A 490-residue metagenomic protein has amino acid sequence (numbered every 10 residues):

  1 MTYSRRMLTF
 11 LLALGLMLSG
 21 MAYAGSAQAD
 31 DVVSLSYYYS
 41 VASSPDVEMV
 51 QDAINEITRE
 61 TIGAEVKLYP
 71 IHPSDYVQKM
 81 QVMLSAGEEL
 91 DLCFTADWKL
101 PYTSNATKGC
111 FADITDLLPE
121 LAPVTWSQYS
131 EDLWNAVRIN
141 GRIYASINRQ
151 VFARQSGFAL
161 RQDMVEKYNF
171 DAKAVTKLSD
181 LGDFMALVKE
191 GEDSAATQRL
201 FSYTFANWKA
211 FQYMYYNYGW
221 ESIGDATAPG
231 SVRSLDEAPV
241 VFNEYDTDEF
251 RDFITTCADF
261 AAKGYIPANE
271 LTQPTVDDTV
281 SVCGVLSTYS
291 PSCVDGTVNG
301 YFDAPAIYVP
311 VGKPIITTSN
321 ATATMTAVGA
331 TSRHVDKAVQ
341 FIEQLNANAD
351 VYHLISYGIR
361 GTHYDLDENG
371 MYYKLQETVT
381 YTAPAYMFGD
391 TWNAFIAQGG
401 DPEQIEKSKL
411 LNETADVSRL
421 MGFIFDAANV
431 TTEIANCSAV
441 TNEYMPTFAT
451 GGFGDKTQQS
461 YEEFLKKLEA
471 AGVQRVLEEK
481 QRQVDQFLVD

Functional and structural regions predicted by a protein language model:
M1-L11: Bacterial N-terminal signal peptides that target proteins for export
T2-S4, G20, A24-D490: Extracytoplasmic/secretory soluble proteins
F10-G20: Bacterial N-terminal signal peptides
